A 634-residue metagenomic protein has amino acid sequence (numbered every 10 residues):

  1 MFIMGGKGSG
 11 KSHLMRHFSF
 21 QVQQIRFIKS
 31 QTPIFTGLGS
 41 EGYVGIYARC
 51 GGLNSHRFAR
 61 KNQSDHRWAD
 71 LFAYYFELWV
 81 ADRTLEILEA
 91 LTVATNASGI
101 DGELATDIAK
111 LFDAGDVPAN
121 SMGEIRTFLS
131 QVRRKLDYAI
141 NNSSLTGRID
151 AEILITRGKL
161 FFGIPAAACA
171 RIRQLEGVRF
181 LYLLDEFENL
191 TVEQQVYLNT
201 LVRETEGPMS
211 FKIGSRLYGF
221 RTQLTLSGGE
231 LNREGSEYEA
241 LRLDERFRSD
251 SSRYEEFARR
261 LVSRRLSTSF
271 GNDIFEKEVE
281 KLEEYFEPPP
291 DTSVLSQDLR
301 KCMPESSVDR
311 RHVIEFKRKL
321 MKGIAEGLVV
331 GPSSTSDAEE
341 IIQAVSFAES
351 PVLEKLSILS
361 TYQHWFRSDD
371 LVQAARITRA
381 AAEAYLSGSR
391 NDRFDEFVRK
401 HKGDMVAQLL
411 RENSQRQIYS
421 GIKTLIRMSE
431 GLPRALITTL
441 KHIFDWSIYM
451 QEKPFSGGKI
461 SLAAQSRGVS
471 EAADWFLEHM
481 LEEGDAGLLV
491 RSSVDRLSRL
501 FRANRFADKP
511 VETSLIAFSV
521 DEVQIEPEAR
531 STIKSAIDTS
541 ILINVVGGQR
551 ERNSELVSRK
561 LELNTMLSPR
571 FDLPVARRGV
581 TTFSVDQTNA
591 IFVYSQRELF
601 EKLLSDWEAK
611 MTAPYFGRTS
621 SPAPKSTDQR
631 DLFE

Functional and structural regions predicted by a protein language model:
I3: Hydrophobic anchor at the beta1->P-loop junction of P-loop NTPases
K7: The conserved Walker
K11: Conserved lysine of the Walker
R16-A167, G229-T361: P-loop NTPase nucleotide-binding core
F18, G51, S215-G219, P433: A short beta-strand-to-loop transition that corresponds to the Sensor-1 phosphate-sensing loop of AAA+ P-loop ATPases
T146-S215, L226-G228: Conserved Walker B catalytic segment
E206-S249, S447-M480: Catalytic or ion-translocation cores adjacent to nucleophile or general acid/base/metal-coordination motifs in diverse
E305-E634: C-terminal leucine-rich, beta-strand-based interaction scaffolds used for sensing/assembly
